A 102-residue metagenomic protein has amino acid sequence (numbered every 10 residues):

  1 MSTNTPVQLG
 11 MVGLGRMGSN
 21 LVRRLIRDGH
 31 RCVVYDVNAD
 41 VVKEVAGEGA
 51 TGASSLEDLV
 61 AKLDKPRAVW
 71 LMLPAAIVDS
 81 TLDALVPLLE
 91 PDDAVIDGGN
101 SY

Functional and structural regions predicted by a protein language model:
M1-R67, L88, D92, G99: NAD(P)+-binding Rossmann beta1-loop-alpha1 motif at the extreme N-terminus of oxidoreductases
P66-A68, L73-Y102: Rossmann-like NAD(P)(H) cofactor-binding subdomain of soluble oxidoreductases
